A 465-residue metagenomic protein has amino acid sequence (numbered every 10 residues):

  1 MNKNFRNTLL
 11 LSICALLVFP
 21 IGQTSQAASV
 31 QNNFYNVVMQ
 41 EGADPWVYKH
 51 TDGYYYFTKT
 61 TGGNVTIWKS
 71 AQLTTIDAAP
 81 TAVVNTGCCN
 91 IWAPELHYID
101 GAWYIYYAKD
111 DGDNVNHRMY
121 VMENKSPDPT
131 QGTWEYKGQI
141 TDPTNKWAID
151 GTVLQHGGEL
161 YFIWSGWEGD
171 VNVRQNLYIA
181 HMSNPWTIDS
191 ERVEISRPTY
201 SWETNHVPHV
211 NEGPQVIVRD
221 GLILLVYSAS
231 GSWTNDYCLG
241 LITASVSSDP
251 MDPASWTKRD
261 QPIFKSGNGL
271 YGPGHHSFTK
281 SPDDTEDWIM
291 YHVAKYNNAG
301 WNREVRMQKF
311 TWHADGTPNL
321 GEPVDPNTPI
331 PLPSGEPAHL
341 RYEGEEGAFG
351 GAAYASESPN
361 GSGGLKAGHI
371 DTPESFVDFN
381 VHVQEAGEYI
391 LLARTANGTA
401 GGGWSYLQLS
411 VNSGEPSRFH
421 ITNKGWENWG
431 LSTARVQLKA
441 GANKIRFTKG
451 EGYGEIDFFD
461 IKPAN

Functional and structural regions predicted by a protein language model:
M1-L10: Bacterial N-terminal signal peptides that target proteins for export
N2, T311, D460-A464: A short, amphipathic alpha-helical segment
K3, T279-S281, H382, V436-Q437: A general structural signal for short secondary-structure junctions and capping/turn motifs
L11-P20: Bacterial N-terminal signal peptides
G22-Q26: Sec/Tat signal peptide C-region and signal peptidase I cleavage site
A27-A348, A353, N380, I390: Carbohydrate-active catalytic/glycan-binding domains of CAZyme proteins, especially the secreted or lumenal ectodomains
G335-N465: Extracytoplasmic
